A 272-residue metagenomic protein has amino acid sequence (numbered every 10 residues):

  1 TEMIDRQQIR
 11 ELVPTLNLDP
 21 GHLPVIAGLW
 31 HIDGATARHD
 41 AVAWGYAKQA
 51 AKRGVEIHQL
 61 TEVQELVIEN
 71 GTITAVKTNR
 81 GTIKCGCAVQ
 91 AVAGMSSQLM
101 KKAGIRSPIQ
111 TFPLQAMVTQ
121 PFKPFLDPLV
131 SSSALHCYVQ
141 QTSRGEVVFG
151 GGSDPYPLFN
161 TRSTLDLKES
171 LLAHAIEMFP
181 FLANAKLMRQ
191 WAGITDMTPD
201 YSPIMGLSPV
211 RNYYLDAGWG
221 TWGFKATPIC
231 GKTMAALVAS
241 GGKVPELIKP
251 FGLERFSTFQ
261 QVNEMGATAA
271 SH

Functional and structural regions predicted by a protein language model:
T1-R10, S107-I109, N184, G241-I248: A short alpha-helix-loop-beta-strand transition element characteristic of N-terminal alpha/beta dinucleotide-binding
T1-R53, H58-Q59, E65-T72: Flavin (FAD/FMN) cofactor-binding and adjacent substrate-gating region of FAD-dependent oxidoreductase domains
E2-D5, I57-Q59, T78, Q90 (+2 more regions): General beta-strand structural signal in soluble alpha/beta enzymes
W30-K48, A93-M95, L167-H174, W219 (+2 more regions): Mid-domain beta-loop-alpha active-site segment that forms a flexible, acidic cofactor/metal-binding surface
T78-D127: Central helical "cap/lid" subdomain
P121-Y214: Active-site lid/adjacent beta-loop-alpha segment flanking the redox-cofactor pocket in flavoenzymes
I176-H272: C-terminal catalytic lobe of FAD-dependent flavoproteins
